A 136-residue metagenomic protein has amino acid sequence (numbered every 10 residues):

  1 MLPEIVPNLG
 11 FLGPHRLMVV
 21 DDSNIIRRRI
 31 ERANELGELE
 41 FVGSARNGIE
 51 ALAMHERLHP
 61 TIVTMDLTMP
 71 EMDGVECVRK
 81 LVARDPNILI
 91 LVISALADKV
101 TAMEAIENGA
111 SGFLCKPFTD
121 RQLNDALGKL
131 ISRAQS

Functional and structural regions predicted by a protein language model:
M1-R16, R121-S136: Non-catalytic signal-transmission and effector/linker regions of two-component phosphorelay proteins
N24-G43: Two-component/phosphorelay signaling modules centered on CheY-like receiver
N47-E50, D73-E76: Acidic catalytic/metal-coordinating carboxylates
L58-T64: Active-site beta3 strand of CheY-like receiver
M69: Receiver (REC) domain active-site loop signature in two-component systems and cognate sites in sensor histidine kinases
K116: A Lys-centered signature of the CheY-like receiver
